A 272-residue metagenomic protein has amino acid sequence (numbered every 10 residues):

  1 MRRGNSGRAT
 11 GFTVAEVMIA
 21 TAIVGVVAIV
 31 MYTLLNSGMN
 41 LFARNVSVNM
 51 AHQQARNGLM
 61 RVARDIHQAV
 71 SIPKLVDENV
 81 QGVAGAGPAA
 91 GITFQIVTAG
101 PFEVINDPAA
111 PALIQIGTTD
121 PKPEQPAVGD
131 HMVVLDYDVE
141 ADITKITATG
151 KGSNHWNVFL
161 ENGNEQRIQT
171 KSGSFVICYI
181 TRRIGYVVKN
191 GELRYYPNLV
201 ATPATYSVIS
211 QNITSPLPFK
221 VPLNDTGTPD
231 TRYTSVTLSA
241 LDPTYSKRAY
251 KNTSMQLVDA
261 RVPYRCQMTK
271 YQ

Functional and structural regions predicted by a protein language model:
M1-F12: N-terminal leader/signal peptides at the extreme start of proteins
R8, K74-V76, N224: Acidic surface patches and DE-rich sequence motifs
T10-H67, Y271: Aliphatic-rich helix starts adjacent to a transmembrane/signal segment
V46, A55-Q211, S215, Y271-Q272: N-terminal pilin/flagellin-like segments and related low-complexity appendage regions
M50, T98, I180-R183, N190-Q272: Short linear sequence signals and composition-biased patches located at protein termini or domain-edge surfaces
